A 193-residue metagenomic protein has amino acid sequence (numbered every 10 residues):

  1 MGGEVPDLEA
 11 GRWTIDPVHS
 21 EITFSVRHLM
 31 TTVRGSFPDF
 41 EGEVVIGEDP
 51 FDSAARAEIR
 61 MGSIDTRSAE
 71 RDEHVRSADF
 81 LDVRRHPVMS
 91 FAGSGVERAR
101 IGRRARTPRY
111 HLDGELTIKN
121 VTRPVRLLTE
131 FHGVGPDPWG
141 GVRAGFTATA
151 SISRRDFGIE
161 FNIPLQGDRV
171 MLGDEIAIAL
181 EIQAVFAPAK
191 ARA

Functional and structural regions predicted by a protein language model:
M1-A193: Low-complexity, acidic/polar, glycine-enriched regions of mature
